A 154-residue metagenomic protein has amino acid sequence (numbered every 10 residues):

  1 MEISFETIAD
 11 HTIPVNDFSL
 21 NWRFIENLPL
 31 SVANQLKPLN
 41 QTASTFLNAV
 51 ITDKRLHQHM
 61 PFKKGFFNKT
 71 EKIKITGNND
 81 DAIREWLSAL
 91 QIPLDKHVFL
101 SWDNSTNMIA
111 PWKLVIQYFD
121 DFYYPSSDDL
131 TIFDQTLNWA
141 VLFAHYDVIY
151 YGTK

Functional and structural regions predicted by a protein language model:
M1-V148, G152-K154: Structured alpha/beta or helical-core interaction and ligand-binding surfaces enriched in interleaved
